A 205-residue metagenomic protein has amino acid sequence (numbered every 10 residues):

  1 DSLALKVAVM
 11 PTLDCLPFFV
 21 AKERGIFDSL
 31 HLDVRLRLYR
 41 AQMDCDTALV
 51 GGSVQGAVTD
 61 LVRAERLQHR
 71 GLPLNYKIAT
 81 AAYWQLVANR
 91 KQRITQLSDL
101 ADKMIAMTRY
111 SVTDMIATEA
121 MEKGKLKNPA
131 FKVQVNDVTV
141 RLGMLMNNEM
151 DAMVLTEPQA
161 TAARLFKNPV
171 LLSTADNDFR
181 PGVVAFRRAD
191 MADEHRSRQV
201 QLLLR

Functional and structural regions predicted by a protein language model:
D1-V135, R141-M144, D151-E157, V170-F179: Short, glycine-/small- and polar/acidic-enriched structural segments that line small-molecule recognition paths
R24-D28, V184-R205: Extended ligand-binding regions for polar small-molecule ligands
N147-N148, A163: A residue-level marker of the well-folded mature domains of exported/periplasmic proteins
E157-T161, F166: Flexible, acidic/glycine-enriched loop-and-adjacent beta/alpha segments that face the extracytoplasmic/periplasmic side
Q159-A160, N177-F179, A189-A192: Short, catalytically relevant binding-site loops at active-site mouths
